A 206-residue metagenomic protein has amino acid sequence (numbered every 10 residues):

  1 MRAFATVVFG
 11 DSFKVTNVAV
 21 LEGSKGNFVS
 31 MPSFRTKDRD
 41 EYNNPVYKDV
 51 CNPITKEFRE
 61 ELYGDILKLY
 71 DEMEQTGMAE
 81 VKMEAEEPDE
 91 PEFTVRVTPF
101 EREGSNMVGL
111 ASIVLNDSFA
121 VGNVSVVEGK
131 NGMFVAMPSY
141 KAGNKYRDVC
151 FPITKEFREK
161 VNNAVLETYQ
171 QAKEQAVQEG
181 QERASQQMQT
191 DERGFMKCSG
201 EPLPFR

Functional and structural regions predicted by a protein language model:
M1-R206: Single-stranded nucleic acid-binding surfaces, predominantly the OB-fold ssDNA-binding core
